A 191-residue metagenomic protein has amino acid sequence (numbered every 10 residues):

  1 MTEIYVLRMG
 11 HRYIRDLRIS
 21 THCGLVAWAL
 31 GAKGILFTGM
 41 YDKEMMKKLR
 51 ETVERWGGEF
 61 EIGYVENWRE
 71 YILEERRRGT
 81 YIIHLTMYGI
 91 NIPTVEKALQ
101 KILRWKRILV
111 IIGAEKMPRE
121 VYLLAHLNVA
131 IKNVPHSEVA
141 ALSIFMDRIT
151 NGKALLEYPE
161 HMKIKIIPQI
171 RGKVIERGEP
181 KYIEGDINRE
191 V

Functional and structural regions predicted by a protein language model:
M1-M87, T150-L155, P180-E190: RNA substrate-binding interface of SAM-dependent RNA methyltransferases
R15, N91-P93, P118-V121, S137-E138 (+2 more regions): Short, well-ordered, mixed-charge alpha-helical segments that flank or form enzyme active sites
A27, I111, F145: Conserved RecA-like P-loop NTPase ATPase core
M46-E51, E96-K97, A141: Short secondary-structure transition/capping segments
I82, L103, D147: Catalytic cores of processing enzymes, dominated by hydrolases/peptidases, characterized by acidic/His-rich
N91-I131: Long, charge-patterned amphipathic alpha-helical coiled-coil/hairpin "stalk" segments used as oligomerization
V121-I170: Structured adenosyl-cofactor binding patch, chiefly the S-adenosyl-L-methionine
Y158-V191: Acidic two-metal-ion nuclease catalytic site recognized across multiple nuclease folds, prominently DnaQ/RNase D-T
